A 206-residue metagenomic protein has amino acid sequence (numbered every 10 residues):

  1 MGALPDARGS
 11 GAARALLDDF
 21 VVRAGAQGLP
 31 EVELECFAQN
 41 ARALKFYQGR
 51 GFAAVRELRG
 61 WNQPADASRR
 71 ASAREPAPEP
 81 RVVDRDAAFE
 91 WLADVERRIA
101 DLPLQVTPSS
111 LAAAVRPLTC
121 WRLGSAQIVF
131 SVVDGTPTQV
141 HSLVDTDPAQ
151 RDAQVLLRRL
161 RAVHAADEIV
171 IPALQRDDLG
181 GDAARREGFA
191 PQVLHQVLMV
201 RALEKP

Functional and structural regions predicted by a protein language model:
M1-P5, E35, V133-A153: Conserved acetyl-CoA binding element of GNAT-fold acetyltransferases
A3, G9-V22, K45-G49, P148-A162: Conserved acetyl-CoA-binding loop-helix of GNAT-fold acetyltransferases
L4-P5, L34-A43, N62-D66, I171-G181: Conserved beta-strand-loop-alpha-helix junction that forms the acyl-donor binding cleft
S10, R14-D18, A26, A38-R56 (+1 more regions): Conserved active-site alpha-helix within GNAT-family acetyltransferase domains
A24-E35, H164-Q175: Conserved GNAT acetyl-CoA-binding A-motif
G49-T136: Amide-forming acyltransferase catalytic core, primarily the GNAT-like/NAT-type and related acyltransferase folds
N62, V193, V197-L203: Catalytic cores of nucleotide-enabled group-transfer and carboxylate-activating enzymes in metabolic and assembly-line
L143-P148, I171-R176, A202: Structural motif
